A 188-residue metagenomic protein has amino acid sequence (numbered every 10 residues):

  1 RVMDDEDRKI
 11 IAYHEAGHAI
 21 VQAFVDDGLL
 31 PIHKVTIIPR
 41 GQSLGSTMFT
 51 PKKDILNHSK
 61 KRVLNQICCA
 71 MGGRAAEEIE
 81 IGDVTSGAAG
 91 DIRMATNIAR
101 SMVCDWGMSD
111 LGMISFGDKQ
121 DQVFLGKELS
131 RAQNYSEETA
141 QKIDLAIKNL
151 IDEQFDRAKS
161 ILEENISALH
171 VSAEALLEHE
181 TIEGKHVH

Functional and structural regions predicted by a protein language model:
R1-D5: P-loop NTPase nucleotide-binding/switch module
R8-Y13, A19-H188: Soluble catalytic regions of large protease machineries
